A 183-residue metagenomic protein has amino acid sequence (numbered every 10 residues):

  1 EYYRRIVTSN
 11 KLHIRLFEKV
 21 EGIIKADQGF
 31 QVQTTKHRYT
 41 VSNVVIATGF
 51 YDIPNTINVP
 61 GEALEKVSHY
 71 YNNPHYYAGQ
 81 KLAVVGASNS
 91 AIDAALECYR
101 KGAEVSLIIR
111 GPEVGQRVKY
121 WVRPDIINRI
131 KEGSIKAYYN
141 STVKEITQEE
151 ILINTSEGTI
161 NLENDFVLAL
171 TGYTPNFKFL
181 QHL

Functional and structural regions predicted by a protein language model:
E1, K81-L82, E113, E163: Short, contiguous strand/loop micro-motifs
E1-Y2, S134: Glycine-rich active-site loop/strand segments that organize a redox cofactor
K11, R15-Q33, Y39, R100-L183: A Rossmann-like FAD-binding core segment of flavoenzymes
V44, L82, V105: Hydrophobic anchor at the start of a short beta-strand that flanks the dinucleotide cofactor-binding loop
V45-I46, L168: N-terminal Rossmann-like NAD(P) cofactor-binding module of classical short-chain dehydrogenase/reductase
T48-K101, L183: Glycine-rich dinucleotide-binding loop and its adjacent helix/turn
